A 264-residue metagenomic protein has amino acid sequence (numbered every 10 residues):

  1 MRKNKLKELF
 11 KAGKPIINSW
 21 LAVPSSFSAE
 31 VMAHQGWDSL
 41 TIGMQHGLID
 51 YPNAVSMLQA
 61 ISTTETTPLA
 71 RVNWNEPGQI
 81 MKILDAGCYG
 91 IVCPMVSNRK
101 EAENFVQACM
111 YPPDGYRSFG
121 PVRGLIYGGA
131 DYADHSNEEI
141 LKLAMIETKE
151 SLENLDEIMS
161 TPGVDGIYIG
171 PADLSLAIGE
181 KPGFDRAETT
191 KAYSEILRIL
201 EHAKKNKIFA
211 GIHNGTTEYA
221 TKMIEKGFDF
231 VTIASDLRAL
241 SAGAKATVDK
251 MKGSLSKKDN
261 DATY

Functional and structural regions predicted by a protein language model:
M1-Y264: Expand to "…catalyze enediolate/carbanion chemistry for C-C bond making/breaking, isomerization, decarboxylation
